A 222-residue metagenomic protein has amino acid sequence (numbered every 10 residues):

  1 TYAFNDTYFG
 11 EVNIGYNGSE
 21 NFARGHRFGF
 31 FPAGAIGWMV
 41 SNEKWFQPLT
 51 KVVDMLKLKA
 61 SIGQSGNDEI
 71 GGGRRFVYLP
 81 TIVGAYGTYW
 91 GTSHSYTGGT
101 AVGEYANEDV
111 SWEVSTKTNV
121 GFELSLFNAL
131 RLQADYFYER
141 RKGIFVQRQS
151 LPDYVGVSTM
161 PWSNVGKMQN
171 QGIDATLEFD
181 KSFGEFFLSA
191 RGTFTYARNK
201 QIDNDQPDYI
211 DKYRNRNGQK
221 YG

Functional and structural regions predicted by a protein language model:
T1-K220: Extracellular/periplasmic, surface-exposed regions of secreted and cell-surface proteins
